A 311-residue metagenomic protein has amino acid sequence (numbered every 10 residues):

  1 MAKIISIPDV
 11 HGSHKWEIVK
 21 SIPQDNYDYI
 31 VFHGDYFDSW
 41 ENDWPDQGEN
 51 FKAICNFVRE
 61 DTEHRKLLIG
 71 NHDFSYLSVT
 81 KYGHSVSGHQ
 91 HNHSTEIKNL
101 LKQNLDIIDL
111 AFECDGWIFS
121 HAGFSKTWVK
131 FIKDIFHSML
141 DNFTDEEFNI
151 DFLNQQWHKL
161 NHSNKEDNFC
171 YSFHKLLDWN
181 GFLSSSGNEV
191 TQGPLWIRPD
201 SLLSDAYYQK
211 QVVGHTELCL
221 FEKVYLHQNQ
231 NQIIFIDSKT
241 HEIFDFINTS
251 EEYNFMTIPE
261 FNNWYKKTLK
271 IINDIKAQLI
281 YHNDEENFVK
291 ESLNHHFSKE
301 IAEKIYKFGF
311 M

Functional and structural regions predicted by a protein language model:
M1-I5, F112-I118: Beta-strand-turn-beta hairpins that frame and shape the catalytic cleft of phosphate-ester-processing enzymes
S6-P8, I69, F119-S120, V213 (+1 more regions): Short hydrophobic beta-strand that contains or immediately precedes a catalytic carboxylate
I7, G12-L101: Core catalytic region of metal-dependent phosphoesterases/phosphodiesterases, especially metallo-beta-lactamase-like
G12-E17, D38-W40, H72-S78, S125-T127 (+2 more regions): Active-site environment of divalent metal-dependent phosphoester hydrolases
F37-E41, L67, G193, I197-K210 (+2 more regions): Catalytic phosphate/metal-binding cores of nucleic-acid and nucleotide-processing enzymes, i.e., regions that mediate
W117-L203: Active-site-proximal loop/helix segment associated with metal-binding centers of metalloenzymes
E217-N283, N287, E303-M311: Binuclear metal-dependent phosphoesterase catalytic core
D284-E286, H295-S298: Intrinsically disordered, low-complexity coil/linker segments enriched for acidic/polar and small residues
